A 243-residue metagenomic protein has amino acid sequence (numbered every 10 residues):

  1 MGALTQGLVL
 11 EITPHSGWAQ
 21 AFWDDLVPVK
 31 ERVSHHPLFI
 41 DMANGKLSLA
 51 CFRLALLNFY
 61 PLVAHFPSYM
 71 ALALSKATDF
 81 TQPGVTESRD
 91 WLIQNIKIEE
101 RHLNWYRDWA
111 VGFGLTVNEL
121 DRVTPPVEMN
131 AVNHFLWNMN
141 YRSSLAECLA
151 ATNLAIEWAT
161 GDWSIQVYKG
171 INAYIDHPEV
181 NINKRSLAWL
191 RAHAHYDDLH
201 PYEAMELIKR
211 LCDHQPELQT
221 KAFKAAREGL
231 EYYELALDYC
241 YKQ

Functional and structural regions predicted by a protein language model:
G2, L10-F39, V127-E128: Acidic, low-complexity proline/glycine-rich segments
G2-Q6, H214-Q243: Acidic, carboxylate-rich catalytic segments that either coordinate divalent cations
W18, T86-R191, E231, L235 (+1 more regions): Active-site-proximal alpha-helical scaffolds that flank and shape metal-associated catalytic sites
D24-S34, A43-D79, K97-R101, A150-Y168 (+1 more regions): Alpha-helical bundle segments that constitute or directly flank the non-heme di-iron/ferroxidase center
L38-K46, N138, C212-H214: Short, charged/polar, low-complexity loop and linker segments that flank or interrupt alpha-helical bundles
T78-V85, P216-T220: Structural helix-adjacent loops and short alpha-helical linkers that scaffold large soluble proteins
H177-L187, D198-L230: Carbohydrate-associated surface elements
H195: Solvent-exposed interhelical
